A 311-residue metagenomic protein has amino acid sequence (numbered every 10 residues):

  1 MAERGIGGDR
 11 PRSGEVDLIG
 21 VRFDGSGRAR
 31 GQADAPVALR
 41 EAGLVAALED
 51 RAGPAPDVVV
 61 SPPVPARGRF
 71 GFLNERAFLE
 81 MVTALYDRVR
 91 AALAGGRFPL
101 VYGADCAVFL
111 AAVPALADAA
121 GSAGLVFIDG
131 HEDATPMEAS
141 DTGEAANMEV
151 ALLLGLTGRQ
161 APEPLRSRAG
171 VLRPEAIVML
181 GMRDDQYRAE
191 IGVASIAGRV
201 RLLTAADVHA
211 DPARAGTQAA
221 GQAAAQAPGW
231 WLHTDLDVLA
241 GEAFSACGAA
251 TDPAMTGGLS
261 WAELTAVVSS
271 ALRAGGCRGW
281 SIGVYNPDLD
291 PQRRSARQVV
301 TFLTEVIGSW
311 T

Functional and structural regions predicted by a protein language model:
A2-L100, A112, D118, A197-T311: Catalytic cores of soluble, metal-dependent hydrolases
I19, A104, I128-G130, L180 (+1 more regions): Active-site flanking residues adjacent to catalytic metal/cofactor-binding acidic residues
D24-G25, A104-F109, D185: Gly/Ser/Thr-rich loops at beta-strand to alpha-helix junctions that form or flank small-molecule/cofactor-binding
F98-S167, P174-A176, A274-G275: Active-site histidine-anchored catalytic micro-motif
F127-G130, L154, A176-D184, T204-A206 (+1 more regions): Short, structured patches in soluble enzyme cores that scaffold and shape functional sites
T135, Q186-Y187, P287-L289: Active-site environment of divalent metal-dependent phosphoester hydrolases
A161, L180-Y187, L259-T265: A general structural motif
D185-A197: Short, glycine/polar-rich helix-capping loops at beta-to-alpha or helix-loop-helix junctions that flank or form
